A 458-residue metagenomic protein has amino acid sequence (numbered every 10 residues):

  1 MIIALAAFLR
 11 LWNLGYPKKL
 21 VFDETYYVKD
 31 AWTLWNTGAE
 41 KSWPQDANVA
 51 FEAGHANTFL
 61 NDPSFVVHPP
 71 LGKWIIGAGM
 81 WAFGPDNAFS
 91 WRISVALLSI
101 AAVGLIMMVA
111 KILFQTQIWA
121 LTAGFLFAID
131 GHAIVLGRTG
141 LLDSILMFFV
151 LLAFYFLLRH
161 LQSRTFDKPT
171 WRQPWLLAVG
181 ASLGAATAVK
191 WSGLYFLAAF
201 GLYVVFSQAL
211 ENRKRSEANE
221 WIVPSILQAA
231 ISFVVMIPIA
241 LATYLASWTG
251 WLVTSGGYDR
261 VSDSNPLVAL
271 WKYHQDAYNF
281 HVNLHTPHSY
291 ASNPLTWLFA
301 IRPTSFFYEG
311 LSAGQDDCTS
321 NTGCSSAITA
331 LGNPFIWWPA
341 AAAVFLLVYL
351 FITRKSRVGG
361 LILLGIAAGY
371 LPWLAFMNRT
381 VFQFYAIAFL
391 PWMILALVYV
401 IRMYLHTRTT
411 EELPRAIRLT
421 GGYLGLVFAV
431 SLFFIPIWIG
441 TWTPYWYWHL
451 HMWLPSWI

Functional and structural regions predicted by a protein language model:
I2, I106-I129, R164-W171, G360: Transmembrane-helix signature of polytopic, membrane-embedded enzymes that assemble or transfer cell-envelope glycans
A6, A123-A128, V135, Y155 (+2 more regions): Short helix- or helix-capping micro-motifs that position conserved polar/aromatic residues at function-defining sites
N13-A53, W221, L227-R302, P444-M452: Aromatic-rich transmembrane-lumenal/periplasmic boundary elements in polytopic membrane proteins
L20-V21, V95, H132-I145, V189-S192: Short acidic/glycine- and proline-prone juxtamembrane loop motifs at membrane-interface regions of multi-pass membrane
V66-A78, G84-A101, L121, L136 (+2 more regions): Loop-to-helix entry region of an early transmembrane alpha helix in multi-pass inner-membrane enzymes
I93-F114, L152-F156, L346: Transmembrane-helix motifs of polytopic, lipid-linked glycan transferases
K111-F114, A153-L176, A186, V204-R215: Membrane-interface transmembrane helices that cradle and orient dolichyl/undecaprenyl
L202, Q208-N212, S216-L245, T249-S264 (+1 more regions): Transmembrane helical bundles and short interhelical boundary loops of multi-pass, membrane-embedded
